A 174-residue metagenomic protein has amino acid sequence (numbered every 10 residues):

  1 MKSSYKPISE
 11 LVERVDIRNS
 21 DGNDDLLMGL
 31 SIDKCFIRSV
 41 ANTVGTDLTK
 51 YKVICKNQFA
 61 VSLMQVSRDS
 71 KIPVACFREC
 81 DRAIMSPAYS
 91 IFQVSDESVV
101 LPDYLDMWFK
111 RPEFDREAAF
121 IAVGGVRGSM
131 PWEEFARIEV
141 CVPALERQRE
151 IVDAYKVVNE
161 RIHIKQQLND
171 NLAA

Functional and structural regions predicted by a protein language model:
M1-N19, R137, C141-A174: Non-catalytic DNA-recognition/assembly elements of restriction-modification systems
S4-S62, V66: Sequence-specific dsDNA recognition surfaces
E10, F59-S62, M107, R116 (+2 more regions): Residue-level signal for well-ordered alpha-helical scaffold segments within enzymatic catalytic domains
L11, P102-A136: Short, positively charged
D24, V40, V44, S70-P73 (+5 more regions): Glycine-rich, flexible loop/turn motifs
K56, A60-P112: A short beta-sheet element
A75-F77, W108, I121, D153-Y155 (+1 more regions): "Short basic amphipathic alpha-helical interaction patches in structured regions
R82-A88, V123-V152: A short glycine-rich beta-alpha junction/loop motif
